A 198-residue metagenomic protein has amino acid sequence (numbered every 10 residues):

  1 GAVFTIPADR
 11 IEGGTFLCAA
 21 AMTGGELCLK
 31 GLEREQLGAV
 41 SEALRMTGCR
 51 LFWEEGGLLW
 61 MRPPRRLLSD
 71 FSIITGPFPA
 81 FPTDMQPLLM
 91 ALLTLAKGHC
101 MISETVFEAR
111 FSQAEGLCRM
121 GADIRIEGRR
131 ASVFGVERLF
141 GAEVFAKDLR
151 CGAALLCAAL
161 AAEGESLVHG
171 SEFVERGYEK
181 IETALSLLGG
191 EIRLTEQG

Functional and structural regions predicted by a protein language model:
G1-G198: Short, structured segments at the rim of ligand-binding sites
